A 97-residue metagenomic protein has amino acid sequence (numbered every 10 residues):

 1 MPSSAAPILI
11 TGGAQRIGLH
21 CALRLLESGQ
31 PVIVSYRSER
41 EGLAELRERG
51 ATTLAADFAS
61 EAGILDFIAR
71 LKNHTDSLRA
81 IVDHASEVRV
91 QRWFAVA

Functional and structural regions predicted by a protein language model:
I8-G12: Conserved N-terminal Rossmann-fold NAD(P)-binding element of oxidoreductases
A14-R16: Conserved glycine-rich cofactor-binding loop
L25: Aromatic pocket-lining residues of Rossmann-like dinucleotide-binding sites
S28-A44: Conserved glycine-rich Rossmann-like NAD(P)H-binding loop of the short-chain dehydrogenase/reductase
R47-A62: Rossmann-fold cofactor-recognition segment
A59-H74: Conserved Rossmann-fold cofactor-binding substructure of NAD(P)-dependent oxidoreductases
L65, D76, D83-A97: Conserved mid-core segment of classical short-chain dehydrogenase/reductases
